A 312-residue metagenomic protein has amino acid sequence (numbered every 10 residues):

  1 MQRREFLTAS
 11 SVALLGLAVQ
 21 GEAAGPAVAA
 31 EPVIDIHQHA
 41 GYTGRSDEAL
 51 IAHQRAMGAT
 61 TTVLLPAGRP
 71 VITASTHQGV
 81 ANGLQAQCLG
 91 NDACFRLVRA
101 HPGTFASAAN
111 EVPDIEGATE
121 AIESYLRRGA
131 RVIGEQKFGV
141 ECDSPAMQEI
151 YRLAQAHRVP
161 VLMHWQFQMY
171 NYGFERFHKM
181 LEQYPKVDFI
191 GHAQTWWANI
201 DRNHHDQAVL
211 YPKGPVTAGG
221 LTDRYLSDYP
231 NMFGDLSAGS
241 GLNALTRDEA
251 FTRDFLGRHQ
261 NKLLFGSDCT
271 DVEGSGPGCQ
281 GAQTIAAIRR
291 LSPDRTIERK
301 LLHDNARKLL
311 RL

Functional and structural regions predicted by a protein language model:
Q2-I36, R45-G68, Q260-L264, T270-L312: Mid-to-C-terminal alpha-helical segments outside catalytic/metal-binding sites
A27-T43, N91-N110, P230-F233: Mobile, glycine- and charge-enriched loop segments and immediately flanking short secondary-structure elements within
I34-I36, V63-L65, A108-N110, G134 (+3 more regions): Active-site neighborhood of phospho(di)ester-bond hydrolases with catalytic His/Asp-centered motifs
D35, A49-V80, F105-N110, R131-E135: Divalent metal-dependent hydrolysis catalytic cores, especially in the metallo-beta-lactamase
G41-T43, R69-I72, P113-G117, V140-D143 (+4 more regions): Active-site environment of divalent metal-dependent phosphoester hydrolases
R69-A86, A198-V216, N243-T246, E273-C279: Short, flexible/disordered intra-domain loops and linkers
T76-Y170, E175, A238: Active-site gating/metal-coordination segments in enzymes
R131-V132, S144-F265: Catalytic pocket-lining loop regions of alpha/beta-barrel enzymes, especially the amidohydrolase/enolase/GH5 lineages
